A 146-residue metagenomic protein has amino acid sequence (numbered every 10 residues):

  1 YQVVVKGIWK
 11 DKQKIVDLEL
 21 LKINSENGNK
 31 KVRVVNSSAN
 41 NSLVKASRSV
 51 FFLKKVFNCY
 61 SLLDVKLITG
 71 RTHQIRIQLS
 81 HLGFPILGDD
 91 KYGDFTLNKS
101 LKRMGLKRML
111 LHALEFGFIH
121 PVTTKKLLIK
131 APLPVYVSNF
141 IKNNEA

Functional and structural regions predicted by a protein language model:
Y1-A146: RNA pseudouridine synthases
